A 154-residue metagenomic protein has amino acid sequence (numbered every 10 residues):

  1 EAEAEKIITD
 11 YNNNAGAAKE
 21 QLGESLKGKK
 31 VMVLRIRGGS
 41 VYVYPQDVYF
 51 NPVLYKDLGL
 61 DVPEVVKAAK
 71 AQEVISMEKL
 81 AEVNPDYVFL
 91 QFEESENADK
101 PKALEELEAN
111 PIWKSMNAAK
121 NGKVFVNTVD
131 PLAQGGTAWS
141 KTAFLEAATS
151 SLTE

Functional and structural regions predicted by a protein language model:
E1-G38, Q134-E154: Extracytoplasmic substrate-binding proteins
G28-P52, S95-D99: Extracytoplasmic ligand-binding site segments that recognize negatively charged/polar headgroups
V43-Q72: Alpha-helical, coiled-coil/dimerization segments enriched in small aliphatic residues
P52, E78, K114: Active-site phosphate/pyrophosphate- and oxyanion-stabilizing loops and adjacent acidic/basic residues in soluble
E73-V74, N110: Structural motif corresponding to alpha-helix initiation and N-cap regions
I75-N84: Short helices/loops that flank or line small-molecule/ion binding pockets
D86-E154: Structured C-terminal subdomain patch of bacterial secreted/periplasmic proteins
